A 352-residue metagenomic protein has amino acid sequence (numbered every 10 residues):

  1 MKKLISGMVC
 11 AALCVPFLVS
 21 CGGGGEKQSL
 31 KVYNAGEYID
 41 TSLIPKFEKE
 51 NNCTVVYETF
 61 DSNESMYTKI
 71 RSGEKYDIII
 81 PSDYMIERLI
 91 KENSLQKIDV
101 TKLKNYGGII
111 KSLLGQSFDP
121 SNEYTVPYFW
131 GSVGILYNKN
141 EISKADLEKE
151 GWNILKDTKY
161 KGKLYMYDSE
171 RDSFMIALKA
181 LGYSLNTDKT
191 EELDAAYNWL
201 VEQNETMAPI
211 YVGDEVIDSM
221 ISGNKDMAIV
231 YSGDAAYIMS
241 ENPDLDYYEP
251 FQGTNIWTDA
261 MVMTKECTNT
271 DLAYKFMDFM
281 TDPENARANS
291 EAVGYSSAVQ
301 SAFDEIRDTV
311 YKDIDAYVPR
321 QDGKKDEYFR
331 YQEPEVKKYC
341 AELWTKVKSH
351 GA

Functional and structural regions predicted by a protein language model:
M1-L30, G351-A352: Short, low-complexity disordered leader/linker segments with a strong preference for bacterial N-terminal type II
G23-L89: Early extracytoplasmic/lumenal segment of secretory-pathway proteins
I70, K75-I221: Extracytoplasmic ligand-binding site segments that recognize negatively charged/polar headgroups
M85-R88, I221, M227-D244: A ligand-binding cleft/hinge motif common to bilobed small-molecule-binding domains
N153-K156, M175-L178, Y197-V201, I217 (+6 more regions): Non-transmembrane alpha-helical segments in soluble domains of secreted/periplasmic/extracellular proteins
D194-E202, E241-K265: Periplasmic-binding protein-like
D259, T264-K324: Mature extracytoplasmic/periplasmic domains
R320-A352: Conserved C-terminal helix/tail region of periplasmic/extracytoplasmic solute-binding proteins
